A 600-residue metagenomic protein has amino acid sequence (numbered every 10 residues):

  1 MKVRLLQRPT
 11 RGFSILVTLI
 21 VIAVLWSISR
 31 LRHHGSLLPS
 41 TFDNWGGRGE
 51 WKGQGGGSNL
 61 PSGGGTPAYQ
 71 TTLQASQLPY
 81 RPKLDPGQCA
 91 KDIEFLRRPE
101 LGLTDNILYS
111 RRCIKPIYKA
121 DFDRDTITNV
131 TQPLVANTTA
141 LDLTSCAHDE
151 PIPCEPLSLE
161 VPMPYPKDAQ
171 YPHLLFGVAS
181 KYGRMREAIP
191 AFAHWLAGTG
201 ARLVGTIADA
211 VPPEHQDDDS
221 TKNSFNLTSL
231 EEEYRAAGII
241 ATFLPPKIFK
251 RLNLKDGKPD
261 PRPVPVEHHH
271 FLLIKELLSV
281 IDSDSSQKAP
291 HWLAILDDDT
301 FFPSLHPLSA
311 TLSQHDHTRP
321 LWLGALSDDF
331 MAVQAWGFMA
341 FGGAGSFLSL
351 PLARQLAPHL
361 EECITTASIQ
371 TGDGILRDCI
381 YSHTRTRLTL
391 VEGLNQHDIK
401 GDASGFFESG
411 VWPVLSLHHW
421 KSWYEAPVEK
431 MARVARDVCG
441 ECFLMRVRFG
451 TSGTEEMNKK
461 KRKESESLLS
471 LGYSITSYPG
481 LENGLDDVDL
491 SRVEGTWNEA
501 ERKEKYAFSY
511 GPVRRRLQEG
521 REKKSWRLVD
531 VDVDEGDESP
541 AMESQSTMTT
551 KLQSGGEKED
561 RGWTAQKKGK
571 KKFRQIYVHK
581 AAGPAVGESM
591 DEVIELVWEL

Functional and structural regions predicted by a protein language model:
M1-L96, I107-L108, C113, Y577: N-terminal signal-anchor transmembrane helix specifying type II single-pass membrane topology of secretory-pathway
K2-S14, K463-L600: Extended non-globular C-terminal regions
D168-Y171, A191-L203: Short, acidic, metal-binding catalytic loop of nucleotide-sugar glycosyltransferases
P172-V178, R202-T206, D299: Hydrophobic targeting segments
V211-H291: Active-site-proximal specificity loops/subdomain of glycosyltransferases
W292-L296: Short aromatic-hydrophobic micro-motifs that form the base-stacking/packing surface for donor nucleotide recognition
T300-W412, A435-V438, L444: Conserved catalytic core of nucleotide-sugar-dependent glycosyltransferases
K421-E494: Charged, amphipathic alpha-helical linkers/stalks
